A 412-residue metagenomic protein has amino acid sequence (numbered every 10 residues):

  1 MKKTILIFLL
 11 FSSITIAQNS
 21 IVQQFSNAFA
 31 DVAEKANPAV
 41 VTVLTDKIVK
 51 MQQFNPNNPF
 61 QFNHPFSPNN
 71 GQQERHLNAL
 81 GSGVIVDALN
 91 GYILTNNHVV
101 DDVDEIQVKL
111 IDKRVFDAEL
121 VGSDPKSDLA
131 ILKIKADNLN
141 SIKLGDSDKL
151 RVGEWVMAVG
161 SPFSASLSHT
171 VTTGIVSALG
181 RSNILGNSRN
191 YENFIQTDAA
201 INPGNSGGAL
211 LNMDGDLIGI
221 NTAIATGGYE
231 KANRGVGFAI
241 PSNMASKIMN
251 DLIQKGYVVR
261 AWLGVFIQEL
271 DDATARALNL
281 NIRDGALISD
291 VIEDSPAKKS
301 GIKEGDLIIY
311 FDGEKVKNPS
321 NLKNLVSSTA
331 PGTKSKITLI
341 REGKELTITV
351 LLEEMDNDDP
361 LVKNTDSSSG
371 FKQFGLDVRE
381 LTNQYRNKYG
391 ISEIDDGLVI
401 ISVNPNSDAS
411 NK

Functional and structural regions predicted by a protein language model:
T4-S13: Sec-dependent N-terminal signal peptides
A17-V22, N27-D31, S82, L89 (+6 more regions): C-terminal recognition in membrane/secretory proteostasis and scaffolding
Q18-A30, K35-I93, D101-V103, R114 (+5 more regions): Glycine-biased strand-turn-strand hairpin within the trypsin-fold
V22, F29, M51-Q53, V103-I106 (+7 more regions): Active-site loop architecture of trypsin-fold serine endopeptidases
A30-V32, K109, E119-V121, N138-S166 (+3 more regions): Active-site substrate-binding loop(s) of clan PA
F54-P56, F66-H76, V121-S127, A165-S168 (+6 more regions): Gly/Ser-enriched beta-turn/beta-hairpin loop segments
A88-Y92, N96-L129, I134-N138, S147 (+1 more regions): Catalytic-histidine neighborhood of serine endopeptidases, predominantly the chymotrypsin-like S1/PA family
E105-I111, A158-G160, T333-I340: Short conserved beta-strand and strand-loop elements enriched in small hydrophobics with frequent Asp/Gly
